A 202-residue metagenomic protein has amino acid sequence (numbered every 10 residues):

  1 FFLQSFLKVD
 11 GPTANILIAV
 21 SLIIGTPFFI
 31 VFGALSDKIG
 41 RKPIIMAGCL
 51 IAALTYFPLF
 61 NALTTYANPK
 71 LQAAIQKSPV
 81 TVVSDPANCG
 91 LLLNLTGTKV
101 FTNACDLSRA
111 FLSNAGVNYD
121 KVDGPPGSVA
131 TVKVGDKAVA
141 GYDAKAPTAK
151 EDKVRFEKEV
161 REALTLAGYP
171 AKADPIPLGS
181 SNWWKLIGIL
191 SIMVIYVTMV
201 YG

Functional and structural regions predicted by a protein language model:
F6-I23, S180-G188: Loop-to-transmembrane helix entry
G11, R41-K42: Membrane-helix interface/capping residues of multi-pass secondary transporters
L22-I30, T198: Residue-level signature of mid-helix packing/kink "hotspots" within the transmembrane helices of 12-pass Major
T26, L50-L54, S191: Small-residue-rich packing faces within the transmembrane alpha-helices of Major Facilitator Superfamily
F28-R41: Helix-to-loop junctions at the C-terminal end of transmembrane segments in multipass secondary transporters
P43-P58: Structural signature of the two symmetry-related core transmembrane helices
N61-K185: Low-complexity, proline/glycine-enriched hydrophobic segments characteristic of transmembrane helices
I187, S191, Y196-G202: Intracellular juxtamembrane helix-capping segments at the cytosolic ends of symmetry-related transmembrane helices
